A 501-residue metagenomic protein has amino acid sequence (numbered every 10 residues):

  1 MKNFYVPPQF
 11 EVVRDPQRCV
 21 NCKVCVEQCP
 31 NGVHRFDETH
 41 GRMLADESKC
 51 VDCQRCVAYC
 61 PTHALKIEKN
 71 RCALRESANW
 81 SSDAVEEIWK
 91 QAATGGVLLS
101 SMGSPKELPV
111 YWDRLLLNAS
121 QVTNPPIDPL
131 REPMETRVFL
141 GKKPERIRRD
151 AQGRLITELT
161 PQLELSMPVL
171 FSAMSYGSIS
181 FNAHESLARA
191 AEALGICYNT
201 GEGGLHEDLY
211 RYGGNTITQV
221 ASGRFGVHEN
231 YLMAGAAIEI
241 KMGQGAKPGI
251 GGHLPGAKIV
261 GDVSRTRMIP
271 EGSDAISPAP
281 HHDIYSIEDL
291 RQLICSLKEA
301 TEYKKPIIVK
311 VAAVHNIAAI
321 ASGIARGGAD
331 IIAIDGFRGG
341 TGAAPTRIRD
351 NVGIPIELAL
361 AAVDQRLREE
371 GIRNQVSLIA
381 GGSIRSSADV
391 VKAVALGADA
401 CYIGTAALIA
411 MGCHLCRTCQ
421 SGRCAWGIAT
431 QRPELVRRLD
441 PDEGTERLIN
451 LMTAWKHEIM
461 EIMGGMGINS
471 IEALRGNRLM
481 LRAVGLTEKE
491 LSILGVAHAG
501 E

Functional and structural regions predicted by a protein language model:
M1, Y5-V6, V33, R42 (+4 more regions): Conserved, well-structured core domains of diverse proteins
K2-N21, G32-D52, I67-E76, V311 (+1 more regions): Ferredoxin-like iron-sulfur electron-transfer modules
N3-V6, R75-S81, V85-N118, G342-E357 (+2 more regions): Conserved active-site-proximal phosphate/metal-binding subdomains
P8-F10, V26-E27, N31, F36-G41 (+4 more regions): Glycine-rich phosphate/ribose-binding loops and adjacent secondary-structure elements that form binding surfaces
R18-N31, K49-T62, R423: Short, cysteine/histidine-rich loop/knuckle motifs that typically chelate Zn2+
V20, C72, Y176-G177, G203-L205 (+8 more regions): Short, glycine-/Ser/Thr-/acidic-enriched flexible segments
N199-G204, Y303-K310, R373, M466-R475: Flexible, glycine/charged-enriched surface loops at secondary-structure junctions
I238-I287, Q292, E299: Active-site cores of enzymes that catalyze phosphoryl transfer or operate on phosphate-rich substrates
